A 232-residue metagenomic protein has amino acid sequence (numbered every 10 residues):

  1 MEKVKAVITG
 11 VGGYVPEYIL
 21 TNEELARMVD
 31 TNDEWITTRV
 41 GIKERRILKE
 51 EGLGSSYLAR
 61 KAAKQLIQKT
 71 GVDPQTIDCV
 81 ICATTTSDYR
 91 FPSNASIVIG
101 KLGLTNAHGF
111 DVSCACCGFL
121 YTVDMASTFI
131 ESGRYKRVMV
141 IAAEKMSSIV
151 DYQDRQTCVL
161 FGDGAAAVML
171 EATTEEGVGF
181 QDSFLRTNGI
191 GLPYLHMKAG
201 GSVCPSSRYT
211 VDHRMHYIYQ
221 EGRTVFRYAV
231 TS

Functional and structural regions predicted by a protein language model:
M1-G52, D154-R227, T231: Condensing-enzyme catalytic core mediating Claisen C-C bond formation in acyl metabolism
T9, A83, S113, V138-E144 (+3 more regions): Short beta-strand segments
Y14, A83-D88, C114-C117, A142-S147 (+1 more regions): Acidic, glycine-rich active-site loops and adjacent beta-strand->loop/helix elements that engage anionic groups
D30-D33, R60, P92-S96, T231: Short, surface-exposed alpha-helical segments at coil->helix boundaries
T37-Y57, T85-V138: Conserved catalytic cysteine-centered active-site region of acyl-thioester-dependent Claisen-condensing enzymes
A62-D78: Phosphate/pyrophosphate-binding loops at sites that engage ATP/ADP/AMP, CoA/4′-phosphopantetheine, polyphosphate
G71-D73, I130-V138, G177-G179: Phosphate-handling active-site elements
E131-A165: Flexible, glycine-rich active-site loops centered on histidine and acidic residues that chelate a metal or position
